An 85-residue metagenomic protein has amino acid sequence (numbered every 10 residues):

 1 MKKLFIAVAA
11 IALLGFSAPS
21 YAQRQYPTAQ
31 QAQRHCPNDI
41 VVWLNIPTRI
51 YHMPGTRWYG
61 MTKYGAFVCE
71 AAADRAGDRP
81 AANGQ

Functional and structural regions predicted by a protein language model:
M1-Y21: Classic N-terminal secretory signal peptides
P19-Q85: Mature, structured domains enriched in cysteine- and short glycine motifs
